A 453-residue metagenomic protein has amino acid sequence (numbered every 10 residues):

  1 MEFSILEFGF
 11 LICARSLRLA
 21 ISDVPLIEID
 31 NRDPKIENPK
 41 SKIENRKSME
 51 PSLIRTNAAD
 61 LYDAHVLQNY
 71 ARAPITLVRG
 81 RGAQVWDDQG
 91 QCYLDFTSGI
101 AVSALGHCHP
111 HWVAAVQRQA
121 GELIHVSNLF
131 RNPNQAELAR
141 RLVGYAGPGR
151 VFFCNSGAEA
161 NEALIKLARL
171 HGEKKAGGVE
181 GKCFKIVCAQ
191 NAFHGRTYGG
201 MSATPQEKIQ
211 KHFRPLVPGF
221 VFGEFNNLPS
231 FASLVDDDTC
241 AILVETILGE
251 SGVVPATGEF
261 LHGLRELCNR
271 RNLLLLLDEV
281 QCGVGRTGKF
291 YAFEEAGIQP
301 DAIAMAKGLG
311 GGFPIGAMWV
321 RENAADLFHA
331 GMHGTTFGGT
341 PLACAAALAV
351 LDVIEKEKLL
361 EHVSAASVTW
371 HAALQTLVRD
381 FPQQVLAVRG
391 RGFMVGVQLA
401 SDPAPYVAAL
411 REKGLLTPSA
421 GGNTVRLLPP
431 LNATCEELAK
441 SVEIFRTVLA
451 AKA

Functional and structural regions predicted by a protein language model:
M1-S52, V179: Short, basic, low-complexity termini and linkers enriched in Ser/Thr/Gly/Pro that act as targeting/leader peptides
E50-A453: Conserved N-terminal phosphate-binding loop of PLP-dependent enzymes in the Aspartate aminotransferase
